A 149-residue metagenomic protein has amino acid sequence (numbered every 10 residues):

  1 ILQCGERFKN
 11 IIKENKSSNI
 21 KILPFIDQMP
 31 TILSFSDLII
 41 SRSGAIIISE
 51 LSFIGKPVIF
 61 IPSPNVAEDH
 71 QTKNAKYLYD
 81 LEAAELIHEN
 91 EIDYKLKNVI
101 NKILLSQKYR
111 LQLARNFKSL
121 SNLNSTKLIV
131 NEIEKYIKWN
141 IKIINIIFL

Functional and structural regions predicted by a protein language model:
I1-I39, Q71-A75, I87-K97: Donor-nucleotide binding loops and adjacent catalytic segments primarily of GT-B fold Leloir glycosyltransferases
L33, L51-S52, I59, Y79: Short alpha-helix at the nucleotide-sugar/activated-sugar donor binding site of glycosyltransferases and closely
S34-S49, K56: Acidic donor-binding loop of glycosyltransferase active sites
S41, P57-E68: Short hydrophobic beta-strand element within catalytic cores of glycosyltransferases and related nucleotide-activated
G55, T72-A84: Acidic, glycine-centered active-site loop in nucleotide-sugar glycosyltransferases
L81-H88, I92-K108: C-terminal "capping" alpha-helix adjacent to the active site of nucleotide-linked donor transferases in cell-envelope
Y109-L123: A short, well-ordered alpha-helix in the C-terminal region of glycosyltransferases
N122-I143: C-terminal alpha-helical cap of glycosyltransferases
